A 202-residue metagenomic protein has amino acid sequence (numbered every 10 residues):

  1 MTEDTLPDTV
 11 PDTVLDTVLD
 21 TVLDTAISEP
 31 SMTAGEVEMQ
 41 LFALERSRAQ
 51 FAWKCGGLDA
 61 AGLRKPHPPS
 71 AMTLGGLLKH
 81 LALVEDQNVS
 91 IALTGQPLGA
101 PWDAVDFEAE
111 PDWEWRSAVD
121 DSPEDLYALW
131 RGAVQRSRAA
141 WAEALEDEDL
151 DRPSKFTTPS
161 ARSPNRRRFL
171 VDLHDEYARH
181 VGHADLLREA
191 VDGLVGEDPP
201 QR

Functional and structural regions predicted by a protein language model:
M1-L6, D24-I27: An N-terminal RHG(E/S)-centered segment typical of histidine phosphatases
T2-T5, V37, L41-C55, A60-D112 (+1 more regions): Short, contiguous alpha-helical
P7-V22: Long, intrinsically disordered low-complexity tandem-repeat segments
I27-Q40, R116-V119: Short, charged, low-complexity loops and linkers
E110-R152, R167-E176: Acidic/histidine-rich alpha-helical segments that form the ligand environment of transition-metal centers
